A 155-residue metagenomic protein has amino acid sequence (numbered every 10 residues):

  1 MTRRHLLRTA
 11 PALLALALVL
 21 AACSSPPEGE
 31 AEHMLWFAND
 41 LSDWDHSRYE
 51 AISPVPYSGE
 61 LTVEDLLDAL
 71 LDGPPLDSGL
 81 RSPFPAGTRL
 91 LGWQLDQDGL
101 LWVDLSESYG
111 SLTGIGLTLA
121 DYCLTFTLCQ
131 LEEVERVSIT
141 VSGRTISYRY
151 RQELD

Functional and structural regions predicted by a protein language model:
T2, R8-A12, C23-D155: Bimodal "functional hotspot" detector
